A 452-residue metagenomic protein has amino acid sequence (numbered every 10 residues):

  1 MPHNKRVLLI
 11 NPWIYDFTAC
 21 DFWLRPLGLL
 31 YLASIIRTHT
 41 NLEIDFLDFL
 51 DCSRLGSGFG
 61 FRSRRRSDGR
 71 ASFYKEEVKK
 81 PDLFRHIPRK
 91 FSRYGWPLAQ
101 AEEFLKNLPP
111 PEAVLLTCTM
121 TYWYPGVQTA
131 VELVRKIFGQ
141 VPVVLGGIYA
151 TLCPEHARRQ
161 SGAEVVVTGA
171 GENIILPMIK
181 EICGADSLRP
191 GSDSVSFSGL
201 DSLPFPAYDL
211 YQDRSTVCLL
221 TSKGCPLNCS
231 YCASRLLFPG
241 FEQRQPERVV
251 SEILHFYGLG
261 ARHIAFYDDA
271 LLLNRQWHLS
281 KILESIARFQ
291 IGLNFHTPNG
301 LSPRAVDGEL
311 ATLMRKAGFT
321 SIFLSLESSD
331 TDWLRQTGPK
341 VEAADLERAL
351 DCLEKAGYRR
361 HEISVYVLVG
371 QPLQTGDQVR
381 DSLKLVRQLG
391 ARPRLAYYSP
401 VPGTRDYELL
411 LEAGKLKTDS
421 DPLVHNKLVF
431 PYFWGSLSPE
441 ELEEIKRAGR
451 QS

Functional and structural regions predicted by a protein language model:
P2-H263: Acidic, low-complexity intrinsically disordered segments
L8-A19, L47-S57, E362, D377-S452: C-terminal accessory regions of radical SAM enzymes
L9, L116, L145, F266-D269 (+3 more regions): Conserved beta-strand positions
L32, A101-F104, G126, A130 (+6 more regions): A general structural detector for well-ordered alpha-helical segments in enzyme core domains, enriched
P154-S161, L310, P372-R387: Catalytic cores of alpha/beta
G162-A163, R315-S321, Q388-R392: Glycine-enriched alpha-helix->loop->beta-strand junction motifs that scaffold or abut catalytic
D201-R360, S364, V369: Radical SAM [4Fe-4S] cluster-binding motif and immediate context
